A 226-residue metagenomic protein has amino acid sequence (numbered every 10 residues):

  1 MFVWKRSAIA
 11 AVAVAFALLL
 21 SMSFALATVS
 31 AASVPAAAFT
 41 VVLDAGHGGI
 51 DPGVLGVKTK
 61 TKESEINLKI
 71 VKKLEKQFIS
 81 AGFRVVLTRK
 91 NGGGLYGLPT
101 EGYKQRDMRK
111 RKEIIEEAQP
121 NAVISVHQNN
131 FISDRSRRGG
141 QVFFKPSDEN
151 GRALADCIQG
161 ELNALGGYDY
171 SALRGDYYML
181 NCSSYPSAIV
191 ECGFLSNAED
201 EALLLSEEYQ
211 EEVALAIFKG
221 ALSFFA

Functional and structural regions predicted by a protein language model:
M1-A13: N-terminal Sec-pathway targeting helices
A13-M22: Bacterial N-terminal signal peptides
M22-S30: Membrane-interface motif at the C-terminal end of an N-terminal transmembrane signal
V29-V41, H47-A153: Catalytic-core regions of hydrolytic enzymes
L55, A118, I132-S133, Y170-A226: Active-site-adjacent mobile loop/cap segments within catalytic or ligand-binding domains
K72-F83, E116-P120, Q128, Q159-G167 (+3 more regions): Sec-exported extracytoplasmic/periplasmic mature domains
R106-N121, Q159, Y168-D169, Y177-S184: Active-site-adjacent loop/helix surface patches within enzyme catalytic domains that shape the substrate-binding cleft
E149-L173: Active-site-adjacent substrate-binding region of metalloamidase/peptidase-like peptide-processing proteins
